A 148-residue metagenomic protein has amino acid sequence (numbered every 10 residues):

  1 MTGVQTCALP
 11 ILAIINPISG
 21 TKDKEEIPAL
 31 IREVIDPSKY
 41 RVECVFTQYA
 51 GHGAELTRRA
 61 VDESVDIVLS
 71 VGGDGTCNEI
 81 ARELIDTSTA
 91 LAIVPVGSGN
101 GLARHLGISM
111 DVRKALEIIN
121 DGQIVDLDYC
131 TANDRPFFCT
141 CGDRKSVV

Functional and structural regions predicted by a protein language model:
G3-L9, V147-V148: Conserved small/polar residues in nucleotide/adenosyl-binding loops
C7, A90-L91: Beta-strand-loop-alpha-helix segment that lines the small-molecule cofactor/substrate pocket of alpha/beta enzymes
A8-V68: ATP/NTP phosphate-donor binding region
K24, E79-A81, A103-R104: Short glycine-/acidic-enriched loop or helix-start segments at secondary-structure transitions that form or flank
S38, D86-A90, V96-V148: Catalytic core of DAGKc-family lipid kinases
L69, A92: Short aromatic-hydrophobic micro-motifs that form the base-stacking/packing surface for donor nucleotide recognition
S70-D74: N-terminal glycine-rich "phosphate-gripper" loop used for MgATP/nucleotide binding and carboxylate activation
T76-T89: Short Gly/Thr/Asp-enriched flexible loops that form oxyanion-binding sites at enzyme active sites
